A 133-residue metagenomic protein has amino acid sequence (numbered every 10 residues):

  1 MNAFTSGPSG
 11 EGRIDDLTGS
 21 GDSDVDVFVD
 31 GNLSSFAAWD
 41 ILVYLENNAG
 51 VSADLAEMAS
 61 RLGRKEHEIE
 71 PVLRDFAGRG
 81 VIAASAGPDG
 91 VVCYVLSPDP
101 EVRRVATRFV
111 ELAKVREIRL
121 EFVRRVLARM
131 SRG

Functional and structural regions predicted by a protein language model:
M1-S9: N-terminal acidic, proline/glycine-rich, low-complexity intrinsically disordered segments
E11-D40: Short alpha-helical segments that sit at the start of domains
G31-S35, E46-V51, G78: Short helix-capping/hinge SLiMs at alpha-helix to coil transitions
N32-F36, A84-V110: Short, cationic-aromatic polyanion-contact patches
L33-D40, A53, H67-P71: Short, well-structured alpha-helical interface segments that form or flank functional binding sites
I41, V51-R61: Short acidic, hydrophobic short linear motifs in intrinsically disordered regions
G63-R79: Short amphipathic alpha-helical interaction segments
R104-G133: Amphipathic alpha-helical dimerization/coiled-coil segments that flank or bridge DNA-binding/regulatory modules
